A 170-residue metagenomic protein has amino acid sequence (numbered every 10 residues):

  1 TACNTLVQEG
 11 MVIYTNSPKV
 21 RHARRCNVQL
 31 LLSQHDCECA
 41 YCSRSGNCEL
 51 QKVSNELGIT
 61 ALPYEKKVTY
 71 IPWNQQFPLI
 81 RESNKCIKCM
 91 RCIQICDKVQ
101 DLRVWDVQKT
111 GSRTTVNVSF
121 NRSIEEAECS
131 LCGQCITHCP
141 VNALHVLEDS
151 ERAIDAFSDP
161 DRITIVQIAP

Functional and structural regions predicted by a protein language model:
T1-L131, T137, L144-Q167: Fe-S ferredoxin-like electron-transfer domains and their immediately adjacent linker/connector regions across
